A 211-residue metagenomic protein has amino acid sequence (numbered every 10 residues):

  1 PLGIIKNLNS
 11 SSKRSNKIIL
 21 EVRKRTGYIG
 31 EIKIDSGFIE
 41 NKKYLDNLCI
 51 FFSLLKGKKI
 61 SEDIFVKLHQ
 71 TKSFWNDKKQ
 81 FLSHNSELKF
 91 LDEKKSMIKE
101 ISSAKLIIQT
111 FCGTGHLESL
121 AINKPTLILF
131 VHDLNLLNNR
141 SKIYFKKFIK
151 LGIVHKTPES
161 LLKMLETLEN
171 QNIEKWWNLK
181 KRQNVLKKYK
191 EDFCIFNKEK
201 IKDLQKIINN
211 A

Functional and structural regions predicted by a protein language model:
P1, S83-S86, L106, F111-F193: Catalytic binding pocket for nucleotide-activated donors in carbohydrate/polymer assembly enzymes
L2-Q80: Conserved catalytic-core segment of nucleotide-activated headgroup transferases in glycan assembly
S15, S61, S103-K105, I149: Short, well-ordered alpha-helix to beta-strand connector turns
E21, V66-H69, E93, I108-C112 (+1 more regions): Short His-Asn-centered micro-motif
S53-L54, S103, T110: Exposed, low-structure sequence patches enriched in small/polar residues
N76-E93: Nucleotide-activated donor-binding/catalytic signature segment of Leloir-type glycosyltransferases, i.e., the conserved
K94-A104, A121: Short acidic alpha-helix that forms the nucleotide-activated donor recognition element in Leloir-type transferases
K190-A211: C-terminal alpha-helical cap of glycosyltransferases
